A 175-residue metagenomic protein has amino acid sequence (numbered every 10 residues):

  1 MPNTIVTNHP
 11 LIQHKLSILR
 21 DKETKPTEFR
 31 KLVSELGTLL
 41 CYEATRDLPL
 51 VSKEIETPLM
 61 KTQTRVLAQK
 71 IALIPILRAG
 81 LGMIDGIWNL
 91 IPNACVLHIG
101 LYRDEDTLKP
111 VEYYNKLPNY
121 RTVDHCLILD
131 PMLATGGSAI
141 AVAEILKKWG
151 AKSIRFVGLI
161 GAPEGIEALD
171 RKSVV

Functional and structural regions predicted by a protein language model:
M1-V175: PRPP-associated nucleotide enzymes
